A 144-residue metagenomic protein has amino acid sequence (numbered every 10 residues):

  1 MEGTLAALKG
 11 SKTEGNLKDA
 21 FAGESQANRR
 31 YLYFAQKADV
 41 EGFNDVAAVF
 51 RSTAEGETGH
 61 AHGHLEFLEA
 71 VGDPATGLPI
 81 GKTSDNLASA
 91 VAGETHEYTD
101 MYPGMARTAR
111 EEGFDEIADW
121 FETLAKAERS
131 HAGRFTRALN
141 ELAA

Functional and structural regions predicted by a protein language model:
M1-A144: Non-heme di-metal
